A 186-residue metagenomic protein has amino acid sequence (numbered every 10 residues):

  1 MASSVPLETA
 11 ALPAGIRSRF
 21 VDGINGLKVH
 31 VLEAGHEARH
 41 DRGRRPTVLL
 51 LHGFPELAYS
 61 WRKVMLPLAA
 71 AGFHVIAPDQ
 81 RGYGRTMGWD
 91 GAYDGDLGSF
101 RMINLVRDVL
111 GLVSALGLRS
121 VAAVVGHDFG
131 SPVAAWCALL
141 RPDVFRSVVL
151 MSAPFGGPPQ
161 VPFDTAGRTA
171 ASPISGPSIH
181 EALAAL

Functional and structural regions predicted by a protein language model:
A2-F20, V29, G35-H40, R45-T47 (+4 more regions): Flexible "cap/lid" subdomain of the alpha/beta-hydrolase fold that forms the substrate-access gate
I24: Glycine/alanine-rich phosphate-binding loops at beta-alpha junctions
F54-M65: The serine-hydrolase catalytic nucleophile loop
V64, A71, L112: Short alpha-helical functional segments enriched in proximate histidine and acidic residues
P67-G82: Active-site machinery of serine-nucleophile hydrolases
